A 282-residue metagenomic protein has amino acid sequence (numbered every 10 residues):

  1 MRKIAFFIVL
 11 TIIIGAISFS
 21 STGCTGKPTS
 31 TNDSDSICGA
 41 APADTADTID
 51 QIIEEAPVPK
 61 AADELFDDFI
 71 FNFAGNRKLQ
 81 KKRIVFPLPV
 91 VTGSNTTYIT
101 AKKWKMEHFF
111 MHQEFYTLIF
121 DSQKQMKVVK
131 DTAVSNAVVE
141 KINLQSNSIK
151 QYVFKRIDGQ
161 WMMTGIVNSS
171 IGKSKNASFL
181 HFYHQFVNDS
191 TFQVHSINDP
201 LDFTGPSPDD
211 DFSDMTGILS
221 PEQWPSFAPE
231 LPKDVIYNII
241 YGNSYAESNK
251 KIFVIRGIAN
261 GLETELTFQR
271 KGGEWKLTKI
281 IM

Functional and structural regions predicted by a protein language model:
F19-G23: C-terminal motif of bacterial Sec signal peptides marking the signal peptidase cleavage site
T25-P28: Bacterial signal peptide processing site
D35-F71: N-terminal low-complexity, Pro/Thr/Ser-rich intrinsically disordered segments that act as propeptides or flexible
S36, T45-T48, T96, T132 (+2 more regions): Coil residues (strongly favoring Ser/Thr
A61-K78, N176-F192: Short, aromatic-enriched amphipathic alpha-helices that serve as compact interaction elements
P89-G93, T97-S146, S207, S213-L262: Surface-exposed, charged secondary-structure patches
L144-K173, G261-M282: Short beta-strand edge/turn micro-motifs at domain boundaries
D158-H195, F203-M215: Surface-exposed beta-loop interaction hotspot
